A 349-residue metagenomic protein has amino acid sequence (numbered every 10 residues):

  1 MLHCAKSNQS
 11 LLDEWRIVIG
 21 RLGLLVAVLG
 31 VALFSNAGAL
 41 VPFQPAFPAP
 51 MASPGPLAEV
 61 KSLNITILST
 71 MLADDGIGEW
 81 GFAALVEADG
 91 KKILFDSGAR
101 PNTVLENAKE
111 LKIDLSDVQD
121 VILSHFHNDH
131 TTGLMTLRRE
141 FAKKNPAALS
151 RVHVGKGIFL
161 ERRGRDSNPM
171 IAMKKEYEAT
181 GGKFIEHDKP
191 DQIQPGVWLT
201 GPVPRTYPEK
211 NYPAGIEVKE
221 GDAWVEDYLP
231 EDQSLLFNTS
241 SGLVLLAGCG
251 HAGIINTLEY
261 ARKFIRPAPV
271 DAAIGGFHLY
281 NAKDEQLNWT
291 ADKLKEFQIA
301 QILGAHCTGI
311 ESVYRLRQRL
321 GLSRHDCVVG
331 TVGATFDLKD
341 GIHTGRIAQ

Functional and structural regions predicted by a protein language model:
M1-I19: N-terminal secretory signal peptides that target proteins for export/translocation
G23-A39: Bacterial N-terminal signal peptides
N64-L111, Y228, D232-A247: Conserved beta-strand hairpin/beta-sheet module of binuclear metal-dependent hydrolase folds, prominently
I77, K91-D120, T136, K143 (+3 more regions): Pre-active-site segment of Zn-dependent metallo-hydrolases
A108, V313-Y314, R324-Q349: Binuclear metal-dependent phosphoesterase catalytic core
S116-K189, G201-N211, D292-I302: Active-site HxH/HxHxD metal-binding segment of metal-dependent hydrolases
D120, H127-T136, R151, A223-G333: Cap/insert and terminal regions of metallo-dependent hydrolase folds
Q192-S240: Active-site-proximal loop/helix segment associated with metal-binding centers of metalloenzymes
